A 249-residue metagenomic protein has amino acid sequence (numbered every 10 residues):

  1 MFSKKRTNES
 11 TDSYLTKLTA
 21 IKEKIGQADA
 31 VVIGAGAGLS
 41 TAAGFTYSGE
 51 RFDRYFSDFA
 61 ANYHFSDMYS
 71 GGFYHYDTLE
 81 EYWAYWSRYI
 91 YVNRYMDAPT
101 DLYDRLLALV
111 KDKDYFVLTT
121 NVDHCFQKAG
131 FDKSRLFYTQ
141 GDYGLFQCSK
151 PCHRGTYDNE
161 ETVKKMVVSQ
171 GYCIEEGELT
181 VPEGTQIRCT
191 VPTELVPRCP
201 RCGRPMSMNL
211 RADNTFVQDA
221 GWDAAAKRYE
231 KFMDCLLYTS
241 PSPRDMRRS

Functional and structural regions predicted by a protein language model:
M1-D245, S249: Conserved catalytic alpha/beta core of Sir2/sirtuin-type deacylases, generalized to analogous enzyme cores that bind
